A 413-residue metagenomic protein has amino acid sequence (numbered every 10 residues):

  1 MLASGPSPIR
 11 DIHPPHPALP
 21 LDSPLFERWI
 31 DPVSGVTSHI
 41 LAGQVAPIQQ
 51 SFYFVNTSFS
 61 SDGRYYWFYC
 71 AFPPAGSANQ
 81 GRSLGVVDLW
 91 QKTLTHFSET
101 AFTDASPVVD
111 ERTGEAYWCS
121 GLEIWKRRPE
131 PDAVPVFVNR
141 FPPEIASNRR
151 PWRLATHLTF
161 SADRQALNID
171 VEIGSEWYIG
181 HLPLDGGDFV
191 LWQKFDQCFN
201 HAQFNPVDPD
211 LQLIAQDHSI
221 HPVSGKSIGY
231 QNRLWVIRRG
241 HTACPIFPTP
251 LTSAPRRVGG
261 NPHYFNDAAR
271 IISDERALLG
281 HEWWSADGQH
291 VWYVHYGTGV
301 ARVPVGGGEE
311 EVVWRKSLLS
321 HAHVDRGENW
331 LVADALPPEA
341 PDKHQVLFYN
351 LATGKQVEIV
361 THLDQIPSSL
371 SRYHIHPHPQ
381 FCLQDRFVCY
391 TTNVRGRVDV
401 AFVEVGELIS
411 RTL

Functional and structural regions predicted by a protein language model:
P8-H39: Blade/loop signatures of beta-propeller domains
P17-L19, W67-S77, Y117-E130, L158-R164 (+8 more regions): Beta-strand C-termini and the immediately following turn/loop, strongest in propeller blades
P47-S58, C70-G121: Blade-loop segments of beta-propeller domains
N56-C70, S106-E115, C119, W152 (+6 more regions): Blade-terminus and WD-like Trp-Asp/Gly-His loop motifs, strongest in beta-propeller folds
S83-W90, I179-D185, G229-H241, R302 (+2 more regions): Beta-propeller blade signature
H96-G174, F189-C198: Asp-box/WD-like beta-propeller blade repeats and closely related beta-sheet repeat scaffolds
E275-L278, V313-H323, K355-F381: Conserved blade-ending motifs and adjacent loop-strand segments that build the rim/top face of beta-propeller domains
Y373-L413: Blade-level signature of beta-propeller repeat domains, shared across WD40, Kelch, NHL, RCC1 and BNR/Asp-box propellers
